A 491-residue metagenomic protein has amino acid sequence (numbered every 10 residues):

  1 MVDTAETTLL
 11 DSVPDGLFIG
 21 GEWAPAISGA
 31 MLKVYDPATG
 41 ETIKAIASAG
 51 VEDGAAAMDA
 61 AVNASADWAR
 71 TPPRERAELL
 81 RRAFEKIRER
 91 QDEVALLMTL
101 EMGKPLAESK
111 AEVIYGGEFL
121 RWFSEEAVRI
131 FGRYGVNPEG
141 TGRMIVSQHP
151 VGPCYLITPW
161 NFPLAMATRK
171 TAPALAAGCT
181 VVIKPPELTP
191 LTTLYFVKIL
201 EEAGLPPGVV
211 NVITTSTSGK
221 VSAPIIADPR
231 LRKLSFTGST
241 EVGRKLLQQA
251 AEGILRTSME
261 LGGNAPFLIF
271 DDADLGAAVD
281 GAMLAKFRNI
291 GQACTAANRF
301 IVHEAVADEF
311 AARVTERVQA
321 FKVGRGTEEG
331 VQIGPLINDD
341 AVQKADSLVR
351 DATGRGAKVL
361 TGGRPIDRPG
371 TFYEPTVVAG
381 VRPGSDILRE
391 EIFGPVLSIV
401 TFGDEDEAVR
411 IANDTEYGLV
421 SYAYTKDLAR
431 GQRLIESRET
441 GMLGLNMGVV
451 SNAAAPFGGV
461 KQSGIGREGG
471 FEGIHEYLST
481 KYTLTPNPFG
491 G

Functional and structural regions predicted by a protein language model:
M1-A38: Hydrophobic face of amphipathic alpha-helices that form TPR/SEL1-like repeat modules and related alpha-solenoid
G40, R76, M98, L120 (+9 more regions): Residue-level signal for inorganic ion chemistry
E41-A45, L231, L268, K322 (+4 more regions): Conserved C-terminal structural/oligomerization subdomain of aldehyde/semialdehyde dehydrogenase
T42-A49, A64-R70, L156, F267-F270 (+5 more regions): Short, well-ordered beta-strand elements within core beta-sheets of diverse protein domains
I43-F131, T141: Glycine-rich loop-to-alpha-helix module at the N-terminal edge of alpha/beta enzyme cores
G132-A277, F402: Rossmann-like NAD(P) dinucleotide-binding subdomain of oxidoreductase/dehydrogenase enzymes
T180-V182, V359, M442: A short hydrophobic/small-residue beta-strand
E241-R382, L445: ALDH superfamily catalytic-core signature
